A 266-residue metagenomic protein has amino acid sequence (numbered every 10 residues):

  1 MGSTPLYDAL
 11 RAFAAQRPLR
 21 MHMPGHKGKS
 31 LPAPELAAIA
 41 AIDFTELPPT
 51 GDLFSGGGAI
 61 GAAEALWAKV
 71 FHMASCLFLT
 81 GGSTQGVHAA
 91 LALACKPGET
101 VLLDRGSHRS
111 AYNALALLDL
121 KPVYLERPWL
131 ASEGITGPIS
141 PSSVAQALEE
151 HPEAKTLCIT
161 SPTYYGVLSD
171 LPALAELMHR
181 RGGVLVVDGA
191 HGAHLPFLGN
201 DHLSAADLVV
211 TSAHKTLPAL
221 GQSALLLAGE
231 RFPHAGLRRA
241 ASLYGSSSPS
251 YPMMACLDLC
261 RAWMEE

Functional and structural regions predicted by a protein language model:
M1-G58: N-terminal "arm"/small-domain region of PLP-dependent enzymes with the aminotransferase-like
L6-R11, P34-E35, D43, V70-M73 (+1 more regions): Conserved PLP-enzyme active-site core in the AAT-like
R17-L19, S75, K121: Generic structural motif recognizing short loop/turn segments at the entrances and edges of beta-strands
I39-G82, G106: Conserved N-terminal alpha-helix of the aminotransferase class I/II PLP-enzyme fold
